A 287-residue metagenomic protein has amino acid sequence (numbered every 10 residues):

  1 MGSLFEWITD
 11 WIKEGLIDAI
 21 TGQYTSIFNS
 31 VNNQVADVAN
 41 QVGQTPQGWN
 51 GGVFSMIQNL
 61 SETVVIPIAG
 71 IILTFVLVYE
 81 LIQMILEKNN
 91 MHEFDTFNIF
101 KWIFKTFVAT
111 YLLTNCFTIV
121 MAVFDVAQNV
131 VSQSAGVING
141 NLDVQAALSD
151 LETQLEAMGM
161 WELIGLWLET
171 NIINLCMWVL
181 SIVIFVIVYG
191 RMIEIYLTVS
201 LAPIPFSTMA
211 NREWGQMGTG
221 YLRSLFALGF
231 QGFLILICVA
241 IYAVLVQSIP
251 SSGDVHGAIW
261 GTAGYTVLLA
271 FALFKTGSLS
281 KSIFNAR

Functional and structural regions predicted by a protein language model:
M1-I72, K88-F97, F107-C176, G215 (+2 more regions): Gly/Ser-rich, low-complexity
P67-Y79, I195: Hydrophobic alpha-helical transmembrane segments
F75, V120, F124-A127, V183-V186 (+3 more regions): Membrane-embedded alpha-helices of multi-pass transport/permease systems
L81-F94, S181-F185, E213-W214: Membrane-water interface regions at transmembrane-helix termini and the short interhelical loops of multi-pass membrane
Q83-L86, K105-V108, T198: Sec-exported extracytoplasmic/periplasmic mature domains
N98-A109, L225-Q231: Transmembrane alpha-helical segments of multi-pass membrane proteins
I173, M177-M209, R223-L245: Alpha-helical transmembrane segments of helical membrane proteins, especially in multi-pass transport, channel
